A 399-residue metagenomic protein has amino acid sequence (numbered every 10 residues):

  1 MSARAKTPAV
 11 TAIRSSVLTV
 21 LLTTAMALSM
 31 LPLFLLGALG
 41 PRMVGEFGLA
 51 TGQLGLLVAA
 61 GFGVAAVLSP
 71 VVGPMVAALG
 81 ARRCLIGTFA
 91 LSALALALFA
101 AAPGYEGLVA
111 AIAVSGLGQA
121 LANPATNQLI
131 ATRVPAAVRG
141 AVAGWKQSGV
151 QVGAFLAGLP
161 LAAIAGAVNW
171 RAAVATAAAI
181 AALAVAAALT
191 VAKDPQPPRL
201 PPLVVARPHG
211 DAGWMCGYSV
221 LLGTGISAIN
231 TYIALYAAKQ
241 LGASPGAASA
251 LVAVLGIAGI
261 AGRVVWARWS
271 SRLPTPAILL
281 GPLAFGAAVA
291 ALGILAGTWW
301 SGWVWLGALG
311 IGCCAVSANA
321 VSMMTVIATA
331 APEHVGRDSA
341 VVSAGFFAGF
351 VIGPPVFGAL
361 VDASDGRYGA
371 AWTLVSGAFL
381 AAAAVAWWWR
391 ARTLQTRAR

Functional and structural regions predicted by a protein language model:
L36-G37, D211-I260: Extracytoplasmic gate region of multi-pass secondary transporters
V67-P103: Conserved MFS/SLC helix-loop-helix module at the cytosolic interface between two early adjacent transmembrane helices
L68-G80, G262-T275, V361: Helix-to-loop junctions at the C-terminal end of transmembrane segments in multipass secondary transporters
A78-T88, S271-F285: Cytoplasmic membrane-interface "Motif A"-like loop-to-helix N-cap segments of 12-TM Major Facilitator Superfamily
A111-V150: Cytoplasmic helix-loop-helix junction between adjacent transmembrane helices in 12-TM secondary transporters
W145-A192: Helix-loop-helix hairpin linking two adjacent transmembrane segments in secondary transporters
P276-S322: C-terminal transmembrane helical hairpin of 12-TM major facilitator-type secondary transporters
A330-D365: A late C-terminal transmembrane helix in Major Facilitator Superfamily
